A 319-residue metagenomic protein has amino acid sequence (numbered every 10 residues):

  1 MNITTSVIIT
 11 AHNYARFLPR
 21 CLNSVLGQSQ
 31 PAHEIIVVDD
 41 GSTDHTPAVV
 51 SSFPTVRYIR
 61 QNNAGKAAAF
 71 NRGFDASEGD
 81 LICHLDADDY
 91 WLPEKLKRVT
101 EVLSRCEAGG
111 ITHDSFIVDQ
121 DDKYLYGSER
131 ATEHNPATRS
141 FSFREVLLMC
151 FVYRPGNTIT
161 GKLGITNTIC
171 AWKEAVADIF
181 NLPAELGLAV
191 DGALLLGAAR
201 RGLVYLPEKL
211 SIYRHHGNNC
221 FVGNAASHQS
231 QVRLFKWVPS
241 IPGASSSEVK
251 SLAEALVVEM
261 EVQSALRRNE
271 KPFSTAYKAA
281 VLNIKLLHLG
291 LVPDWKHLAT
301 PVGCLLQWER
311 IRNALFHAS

Functional and structural regions predicted by a protein language model:
N13-G27: Short, well-formed alpha-helical segments that are part of the catalytic scaffolds of diverse glycosyltransferases
D39-A48, D86: A conserved acidic beta->alpha catalytic loop
Q61-S77: Glycine-rich, basic loop-to-helix element that forms the pyrophosphate-binding segment of sugar-nucleotide handling
I82: Short aromatic/hydrophobic "clamp" motif used to bind/position activated sugar donors
L96-H134: Conserved donor NDP-sugar-binding/catalytic core segment of glycosyltransferases
N135-P136, K209-G217, V222-E248, E270-I284: Catalytic core of nucleotide-sugar-dependent glycosyltransferases
P136-S227: Conserved nucleotide-sugar donor-binding catalytic segment
A265-S319: Membrane-interface aromatic/basic loop that binds lipid-linked glycans or pyrophosphate carriers, typified by
